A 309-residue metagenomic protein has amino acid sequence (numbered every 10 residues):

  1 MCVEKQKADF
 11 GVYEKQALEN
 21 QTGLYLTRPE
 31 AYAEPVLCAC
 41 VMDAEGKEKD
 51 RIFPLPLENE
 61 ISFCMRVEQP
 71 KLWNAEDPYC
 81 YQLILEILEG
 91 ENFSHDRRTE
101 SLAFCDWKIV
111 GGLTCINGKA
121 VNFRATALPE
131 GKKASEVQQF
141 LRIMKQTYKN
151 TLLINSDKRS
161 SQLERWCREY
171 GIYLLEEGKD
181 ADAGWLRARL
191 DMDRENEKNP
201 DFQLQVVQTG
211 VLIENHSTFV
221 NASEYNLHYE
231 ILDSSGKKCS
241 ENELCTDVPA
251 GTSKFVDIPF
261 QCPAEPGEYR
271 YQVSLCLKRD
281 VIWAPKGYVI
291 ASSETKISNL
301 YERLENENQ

Functional and structural regions predicted by a protein language model:
M1-E176, D180-Q309: Secreted/periplasmic carbohydrate-active enzymes, especially glycoside hydrolases
